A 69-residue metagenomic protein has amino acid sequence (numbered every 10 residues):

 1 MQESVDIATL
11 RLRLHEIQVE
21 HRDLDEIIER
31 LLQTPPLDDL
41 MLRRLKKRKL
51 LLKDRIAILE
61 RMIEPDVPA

Functional and structural regions predicted by a protein language model:
M1-D6: Short, charged, low-complexity amphipathic alpha-helix
I7-A69: Amphipathic, hydrophobic secondary-structure cores in small proteins
